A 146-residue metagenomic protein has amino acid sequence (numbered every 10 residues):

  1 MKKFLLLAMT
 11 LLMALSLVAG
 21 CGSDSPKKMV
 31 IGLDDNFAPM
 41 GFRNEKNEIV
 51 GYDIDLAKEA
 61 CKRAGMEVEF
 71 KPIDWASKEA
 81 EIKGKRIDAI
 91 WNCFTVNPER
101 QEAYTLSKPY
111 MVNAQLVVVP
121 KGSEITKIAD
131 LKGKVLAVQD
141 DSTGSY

Functional and structural regions predicted by a protein language model:
M1-M29: Short, low-complexity disordered leader/linker segments with a strong preference for bacterial N-terminal type II
P26-C93: Extracytoplasmic small-molecule ligand-binding "clamshell" domains of the periplasmic binding protein/Venus flytrap
V30-D34, V118, V135-V138: Short, well-ordered beta-strand segments
A38-R43, E99-R100, Y146: Short, solvent-exposed loop/turn elements at domain surfaces
P98-P109: Ligand-binding "clamshell"
V112-V119: Periplasmic-binding protein-like
V119-L136: Flexible hinge/capping segments at coil-to-helix
A137-Y146: Secondary-structure junction motif
